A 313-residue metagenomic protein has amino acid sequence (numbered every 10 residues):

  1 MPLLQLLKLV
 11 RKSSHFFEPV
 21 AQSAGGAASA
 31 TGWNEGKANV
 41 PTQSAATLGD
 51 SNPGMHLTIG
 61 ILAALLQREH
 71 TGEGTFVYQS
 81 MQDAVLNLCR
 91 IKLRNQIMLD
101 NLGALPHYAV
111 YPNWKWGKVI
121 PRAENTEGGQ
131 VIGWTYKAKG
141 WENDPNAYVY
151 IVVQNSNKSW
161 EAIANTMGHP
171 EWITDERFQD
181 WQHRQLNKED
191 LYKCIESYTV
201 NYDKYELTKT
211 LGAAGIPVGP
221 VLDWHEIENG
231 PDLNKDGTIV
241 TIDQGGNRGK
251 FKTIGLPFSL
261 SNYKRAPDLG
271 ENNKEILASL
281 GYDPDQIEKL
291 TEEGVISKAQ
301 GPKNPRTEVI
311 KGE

Functional and structural regions predicted by a protein language model:
M1-A147, A162: Active-site-adjacent "lid/gating" segments in soluble enzymes
T42-Q43, Q244-T291: Flexible, small-/acidic-enriched active-site or ligand-binding loops
T75-V77, P106, W114, I173-Y198 (+2 more regions): Flexible, acidic loop-helix segments that line cofactor/substrate-binding pockets
I132-A214, V218: Aromatic-enriched alpha-helical interface/lid elements that frame and gate functional surfaces
S197, L207-G215, P220, L256 (+2 more regions): Conserved, function-defining micro-sites of small-solute handling proteins
A213-Y263, I310-E313: A glycine-rich dinucleotide-binding beta-alpha-beta segment and adjacent secondary-structure elements that constitute
D285, K289-E313: Amphipathic terminal alpha-helices
